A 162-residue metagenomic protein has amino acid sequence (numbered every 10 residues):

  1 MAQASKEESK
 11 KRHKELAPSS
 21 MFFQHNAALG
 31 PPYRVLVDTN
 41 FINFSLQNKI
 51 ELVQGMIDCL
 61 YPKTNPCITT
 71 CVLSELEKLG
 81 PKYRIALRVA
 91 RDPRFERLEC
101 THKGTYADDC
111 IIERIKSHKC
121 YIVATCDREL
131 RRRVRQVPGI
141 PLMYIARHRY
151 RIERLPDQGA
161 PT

Functional and structural regions predicted by a protein language model:
M1-F95: Domain-level signal for Mg2+-assisted phosphodiester chemistry and nucleotide/NA-binding surfaces in nucleic-acid
C67-T162: Nuclease catalytic cores that cleave nucleic-acid phosphodiester bonds, predominantly acidic two-metal-ion
